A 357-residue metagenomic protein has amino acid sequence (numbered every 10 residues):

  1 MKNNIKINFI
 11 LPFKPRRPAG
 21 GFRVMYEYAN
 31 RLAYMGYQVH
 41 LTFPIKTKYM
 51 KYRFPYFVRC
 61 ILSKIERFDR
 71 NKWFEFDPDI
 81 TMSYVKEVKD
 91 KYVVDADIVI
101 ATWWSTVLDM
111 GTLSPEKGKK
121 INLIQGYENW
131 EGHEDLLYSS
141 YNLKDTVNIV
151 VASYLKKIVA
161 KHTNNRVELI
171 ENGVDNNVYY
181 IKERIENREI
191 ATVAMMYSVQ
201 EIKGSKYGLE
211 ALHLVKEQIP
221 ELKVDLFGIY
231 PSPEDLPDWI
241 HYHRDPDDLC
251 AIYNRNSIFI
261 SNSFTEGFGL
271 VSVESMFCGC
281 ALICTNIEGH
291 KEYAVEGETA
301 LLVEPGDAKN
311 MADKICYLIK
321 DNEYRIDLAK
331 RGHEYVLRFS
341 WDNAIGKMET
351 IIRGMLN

Functional and structural regions predicted by a protein language model:
N8, I149-V150, I185-K203, L209-L214: Conserved donor-binding/catalytic core segment of Leloir-type glycosyltransferases
K86-D95, Y127-H162: Membrane-proximal helix-turn-helix segments that form the acceptor-binding/catalytic region of lipid-linked
N129-D135, A160-K161, N165-E189, A251: Acidic anion/phosphate-binding donor-loop and adjacent secondary structure in glycosyltransferase catalytic cores
G228-C250, I258: Nucleotide-activated donor-binding/catalytic signature segment of Leloir-type glycosyltransferases, i.e., the conserved
F264: Aromatic "clamp/platform" in nucleotide-sugar-dependent glycosyltransferases that forms part of the donor/acceptor
A281-C284: Short hydrophobic beta-strand element within catalytic cores of glycosyltransferases and related nucleotide-activated
E296-G297, L301-A308, Y317-N322: Conserved acidic donor-binding segment of nucleotide-sugar-dependent glycosyltransferases
N310, Y317, Y324-R338, K347-T350 (+1 more regions): A short, well-ordered alpha-helix in the C-terminal region of glycosyltransferases
